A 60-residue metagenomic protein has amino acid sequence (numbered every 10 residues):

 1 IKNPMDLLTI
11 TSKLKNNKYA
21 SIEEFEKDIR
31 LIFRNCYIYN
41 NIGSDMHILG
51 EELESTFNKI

Functional and structural regions predicted by a protein language model:
I1-I60: Bromodomain acetyl-lysine reader domains
